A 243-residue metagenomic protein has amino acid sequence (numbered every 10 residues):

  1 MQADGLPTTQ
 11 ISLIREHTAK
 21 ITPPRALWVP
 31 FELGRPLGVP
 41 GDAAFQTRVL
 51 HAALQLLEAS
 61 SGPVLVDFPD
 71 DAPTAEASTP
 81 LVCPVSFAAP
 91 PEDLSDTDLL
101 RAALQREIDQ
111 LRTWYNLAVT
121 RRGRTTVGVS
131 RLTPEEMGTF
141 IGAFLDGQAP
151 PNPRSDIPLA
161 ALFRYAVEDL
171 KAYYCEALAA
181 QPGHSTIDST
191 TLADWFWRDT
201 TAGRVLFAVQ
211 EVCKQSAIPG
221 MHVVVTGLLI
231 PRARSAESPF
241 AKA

Functional and structural regions predicted by a protein language model:
M1-I21: Short, acidic/small-residue loops that bind anionic groups at enzyme active sites
I21, L27-S86: Conserved, well-structured core segments that form the ligand-binding/active-site neighborhood of functional domains
A26, R112, A193-W195: Short, low-complexity intrinsically disordered segments
A26, V39-T47, P91-T97, D199-T200: Short, structured coil/loop segments at alpha-helix boundaries
L54-S61, I108, L170, Y174: Structural signal for hydrophobic packing residues in well-ordered secondary-structure cores of soluble enzyme domains
G62-T133: Charge-patterned, long linear interaction tracts outside catalytic cores
L117-A243: Extended non-globular C-terminal regions
